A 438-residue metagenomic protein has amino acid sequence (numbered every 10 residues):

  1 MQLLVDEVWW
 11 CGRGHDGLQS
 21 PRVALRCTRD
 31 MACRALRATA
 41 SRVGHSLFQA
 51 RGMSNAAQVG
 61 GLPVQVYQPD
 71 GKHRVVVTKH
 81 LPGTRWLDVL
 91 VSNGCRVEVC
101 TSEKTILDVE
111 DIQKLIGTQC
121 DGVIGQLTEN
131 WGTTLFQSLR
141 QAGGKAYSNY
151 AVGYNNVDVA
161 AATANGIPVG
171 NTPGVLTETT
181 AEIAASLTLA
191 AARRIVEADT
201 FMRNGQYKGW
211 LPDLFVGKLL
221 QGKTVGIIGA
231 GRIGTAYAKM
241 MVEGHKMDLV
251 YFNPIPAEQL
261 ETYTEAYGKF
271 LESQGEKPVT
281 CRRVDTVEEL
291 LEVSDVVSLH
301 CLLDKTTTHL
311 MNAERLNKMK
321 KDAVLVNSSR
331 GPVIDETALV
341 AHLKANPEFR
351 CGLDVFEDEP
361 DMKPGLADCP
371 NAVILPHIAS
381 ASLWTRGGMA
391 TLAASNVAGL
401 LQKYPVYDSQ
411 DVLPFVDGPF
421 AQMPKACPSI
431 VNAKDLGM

Functional and structural regions predicted by a protein language model:
V5-C11, G17-A57: N-terminal mitochondrial targeting presequence
L47, G52-P69, T163, G170-E182 (+4 more regions): C-terminal helix-to-coil terminal segments
S54-G170, E292, N312, D435-M438: An N-terminal-biased, well-structured beta-alpha scaffold segment characteristic of Rossmann-like dinucleotide-binding
A57-G71, S92, I195, D213-K321 (+2 more regions): Rossmann-like dinucleotide/phosphate-binding beta-alpha-beta segment
Y67-Q68, F136-G143, E243, L316-K321 (+2 more regions): Short, conserved loop/helix-junction motifs that constitute active-site signature segments in enzyme catalytic cores
L127-T128, V152, D295, C301-L303 (+2 more regions): Short glycine-/small-residue-rich Rossmann-like dinucleotide-binding loops
G143-N156, K318-D358: ADP-ribose/adenylate-binding Rossmann-like module
N165-I167, P173-T224, A236-K239, G244 (+1 more regions): Phosphate-binding beta-alpha-beta segment of Rossmann-like dinucleotide-binding domains, i.e., the NAD(P)
